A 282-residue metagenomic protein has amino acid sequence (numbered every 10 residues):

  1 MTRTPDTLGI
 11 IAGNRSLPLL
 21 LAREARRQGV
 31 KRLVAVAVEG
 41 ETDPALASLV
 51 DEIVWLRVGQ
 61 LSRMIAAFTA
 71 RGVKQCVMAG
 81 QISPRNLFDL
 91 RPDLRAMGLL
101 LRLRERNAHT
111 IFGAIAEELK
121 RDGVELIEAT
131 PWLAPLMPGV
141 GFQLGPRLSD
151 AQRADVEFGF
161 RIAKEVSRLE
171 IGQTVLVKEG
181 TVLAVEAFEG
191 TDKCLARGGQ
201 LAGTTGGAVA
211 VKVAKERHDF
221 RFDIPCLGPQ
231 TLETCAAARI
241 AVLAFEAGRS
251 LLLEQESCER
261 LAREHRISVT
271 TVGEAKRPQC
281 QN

Functional and structural regions predicted by a protein language model:
M1-T4, R26-R27, L46, T69-R71 (+7 more regions): Solvent-exposed alpha-helices and their adjacent loops that cap or buttress functional pockets in soluble metabolic
T2-V38: N-terminal basic/disordered segments at the start of proteins
L8, E52, A96-H109, F142-Q152 (+1 more regions): Flexible, glycine/proline-enriched loop segments at strand-loop-helix junctions that form or flank small-ligand binding
I10-A12, A35-V36, C76-A79, A108 (+5 more regions): General beta-strand structural signal in soluble alpha/beta enzymes
P18, A25, W55, E125-L232: Conserved mixed alpha/beta catalytic, RNA-binding, or beta-rich assembly cores of soluble enzyme, regulatory
K31, K74, A241: Short acidic/polar active-site loop segments enriched in Thr and Asp
V38-R71, L90-L100, K193-N282: Feature captures the catalytic cores and cofactor-binding loops of soluble hydro-lyases/lyases that act on carboxylate
L61-W132: N-terminal glycine-rich phosphate/adenylate-binding segment common to multiple enzyme folds
